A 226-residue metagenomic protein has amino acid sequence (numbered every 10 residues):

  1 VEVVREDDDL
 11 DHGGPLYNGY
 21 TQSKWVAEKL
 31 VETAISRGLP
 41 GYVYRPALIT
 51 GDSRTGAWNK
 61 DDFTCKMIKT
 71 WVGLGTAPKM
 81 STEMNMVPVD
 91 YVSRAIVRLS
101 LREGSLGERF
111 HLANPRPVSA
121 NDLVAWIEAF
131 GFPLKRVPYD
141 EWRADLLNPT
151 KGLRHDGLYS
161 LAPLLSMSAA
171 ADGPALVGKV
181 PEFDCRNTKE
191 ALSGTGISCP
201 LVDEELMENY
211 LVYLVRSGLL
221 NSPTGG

Functional and structural regions predicted by a protein language model:
E6, H12-R45: Active-site Tyr-X1-5-Lys
D8-D11, C65-P78: A short C-terminal helix-loop "cap" of Rossmann-like NAD(P)-dependent dehydrogenase/epimerase domains
L16-N18, T50-D61, P78-D90: Glycine-rich "substrate-gating" loop/helix at the edge of Rossmann-like oxidoreductase active sites
I49-R54, P78-E83, F110-V118, E128-A129: Glycine-rich Rossmann NAD(P)(H)-binding loop
D52-T64, L99-F110: Glycine/proline-rich active-site loop of Rossmann-fold NAD(P)-dependent oxidoreductases
Y91-L101: C-terminal helical subdomain
L99-G173, E190-A191, L214-G226: Mid/C-terminal beta-alpha module of Rossmann-like enzyme folds, strongest in SDR-family dehydrogenases/epimerases
G178, E182-G226: Amphipathic terminal alpha-helices
